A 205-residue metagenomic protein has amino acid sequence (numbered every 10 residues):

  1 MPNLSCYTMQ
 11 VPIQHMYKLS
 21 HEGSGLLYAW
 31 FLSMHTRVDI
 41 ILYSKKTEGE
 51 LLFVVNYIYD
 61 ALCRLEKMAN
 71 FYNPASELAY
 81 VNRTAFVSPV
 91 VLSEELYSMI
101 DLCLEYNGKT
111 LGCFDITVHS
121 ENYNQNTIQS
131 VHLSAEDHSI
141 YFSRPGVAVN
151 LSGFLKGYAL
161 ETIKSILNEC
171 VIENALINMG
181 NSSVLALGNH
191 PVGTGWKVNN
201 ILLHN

Functional and structural regions predicted by a protein language model:
M1-N205: Mature catalytic core of soluble alpha/beta enzymes
